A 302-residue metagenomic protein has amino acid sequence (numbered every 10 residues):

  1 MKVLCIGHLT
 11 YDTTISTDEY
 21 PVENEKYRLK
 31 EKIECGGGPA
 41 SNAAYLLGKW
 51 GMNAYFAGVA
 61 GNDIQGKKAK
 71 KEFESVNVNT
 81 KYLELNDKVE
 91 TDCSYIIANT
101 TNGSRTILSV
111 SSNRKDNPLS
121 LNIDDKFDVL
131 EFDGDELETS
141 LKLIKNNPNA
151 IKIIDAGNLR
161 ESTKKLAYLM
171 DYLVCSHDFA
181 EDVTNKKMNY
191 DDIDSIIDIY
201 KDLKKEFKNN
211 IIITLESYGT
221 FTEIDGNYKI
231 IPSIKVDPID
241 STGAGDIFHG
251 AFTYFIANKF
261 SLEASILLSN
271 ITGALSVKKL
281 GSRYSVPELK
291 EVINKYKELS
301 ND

Functional and structural regions predicted by a protein language model:
M1, T91-C93, Y218, F248: Change "...and in nucleic-acid phosphodiester-cleaving endonucleases..." to "...and in nucleic-acid processing enzymes
M1-L9, V59, K71-L85, A98-K229: Ribokinase/PfkB-type carbohydrate-kinase core domain
M1-V59, I64-K68, S75, P238: Glycine-rich phosphate/adenosyl-contacting loop at the front of the ribokinase-like
T14, L108, D182-V183, S276 (+1 more regions): Residues that scaffold the ATP/ADP-binding catalytic core of kinase and kinase-like folds
D87-V89: Short, glycine-/polar-rich solvent-exposed loops and beta-turns at beta-strand/coil boundaries
K186, Y190-D302: Conserved phosphate-binding/catalytic region of the ribokinase-like
